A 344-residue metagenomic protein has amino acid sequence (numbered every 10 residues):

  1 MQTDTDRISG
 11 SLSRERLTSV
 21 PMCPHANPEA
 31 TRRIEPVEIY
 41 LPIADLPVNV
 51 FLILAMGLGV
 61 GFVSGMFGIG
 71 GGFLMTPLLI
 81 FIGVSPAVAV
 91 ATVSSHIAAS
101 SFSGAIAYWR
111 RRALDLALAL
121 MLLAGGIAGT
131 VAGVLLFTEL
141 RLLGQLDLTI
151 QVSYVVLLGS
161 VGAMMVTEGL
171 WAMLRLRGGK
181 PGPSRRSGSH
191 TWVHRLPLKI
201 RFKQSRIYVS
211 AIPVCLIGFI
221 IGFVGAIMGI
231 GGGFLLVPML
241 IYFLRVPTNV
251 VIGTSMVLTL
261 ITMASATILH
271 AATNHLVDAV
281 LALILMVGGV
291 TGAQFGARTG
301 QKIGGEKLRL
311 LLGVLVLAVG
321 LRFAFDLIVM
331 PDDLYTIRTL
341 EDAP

Functional and structural regions predicted by a protein language model:
Q2-M56, R110-I220, Y242, A272-P344: Juxtamembrane transmembrane-helix boundary motif
G57, G61-I69, F73, S100-A105 (+6 more regions): Transmembrane alpha-helical segments of multi-pass membrane transport proteins and ion-pumping complexes
G68, S85, P247, G304-L308: A helix-boundary/kink motif common to multi-pass secondary transporters, especially Major Facilitator Superfamily
M75-V88, L235-V250, L269: Interfacial segments of multi-pass membrane proteins
P86-A98, V277-G288: Structural signature of hydrophobic alpha-helical transmembrane segments
P86-T92, A117-M121, V246-M256: Membrane-interface alpha-helices at helix entry/exit sites of multi-pass transporters
A98-S101, G162, L260, G320: Small-residue-rich packing faces within the transmembrane alpha-helices of Major Facilitator Superfamily
A99-R111, I261-V277, L327: Membrane-interface helix-cap regions at the ends of transmembrane helices in multi-pass membrane proteins
